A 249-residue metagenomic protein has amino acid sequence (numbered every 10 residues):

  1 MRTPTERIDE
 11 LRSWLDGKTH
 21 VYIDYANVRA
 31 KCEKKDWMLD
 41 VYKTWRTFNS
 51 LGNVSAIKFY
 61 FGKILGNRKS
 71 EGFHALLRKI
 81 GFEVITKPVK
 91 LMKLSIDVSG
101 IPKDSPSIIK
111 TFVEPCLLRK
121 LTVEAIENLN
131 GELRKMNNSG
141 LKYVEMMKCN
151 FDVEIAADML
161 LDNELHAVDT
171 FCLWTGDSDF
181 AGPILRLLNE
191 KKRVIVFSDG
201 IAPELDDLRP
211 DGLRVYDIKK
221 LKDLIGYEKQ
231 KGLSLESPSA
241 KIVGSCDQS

Functional and structural regions predicted by a protein language model:
M1-N128, V144, L188-A202: Domain-level signal for Mg2+-assisted phosphodiester chemistry and nucleotide/NA-binding surfaces in nucleic-acid
T86, L91-S249: Nuclease catalytic cores that cleave nucleic-acid phosphodiester bonds, predominantly acidic two-metal-ion
